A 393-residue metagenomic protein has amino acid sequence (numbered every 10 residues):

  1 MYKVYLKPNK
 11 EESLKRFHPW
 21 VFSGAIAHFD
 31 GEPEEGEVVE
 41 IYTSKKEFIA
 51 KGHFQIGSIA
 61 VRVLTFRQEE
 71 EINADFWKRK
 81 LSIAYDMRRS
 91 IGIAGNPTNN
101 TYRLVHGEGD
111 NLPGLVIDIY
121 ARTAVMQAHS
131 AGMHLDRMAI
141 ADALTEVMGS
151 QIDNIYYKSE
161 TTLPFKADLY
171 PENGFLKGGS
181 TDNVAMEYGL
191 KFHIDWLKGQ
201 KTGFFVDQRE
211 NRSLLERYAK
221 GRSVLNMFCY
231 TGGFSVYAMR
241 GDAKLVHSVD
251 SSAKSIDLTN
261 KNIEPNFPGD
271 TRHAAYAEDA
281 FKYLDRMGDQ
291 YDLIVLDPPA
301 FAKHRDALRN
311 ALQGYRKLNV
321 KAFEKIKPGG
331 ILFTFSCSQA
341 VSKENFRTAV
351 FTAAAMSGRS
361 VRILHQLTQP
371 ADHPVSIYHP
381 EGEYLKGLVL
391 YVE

Functional and structural regions predicted by a protein language model:
M1-I119: Non-catalytic accessory regions of SAM-dependent methyltransferases
V105-D118, H134-F205, S213: Non-catalytic substrate-recognition/targeting regions of SAM-dependent transferases
G221-Y230: Conserved class I S-adenosyl-L-methionine
T231-A243: Conserved SAM-binding loop of SAM-dependent methyltransferases across substrates and taxa, primarily the Class I
L245-D250: Conserved SAM-binding motif I beta-strand of class I
S252-V295: S-adenosyl-L-methionine
Y291-K321: Mobile active-site "lid"/loop adjacent to the S-adenosyl-L-methionine
I331-E393: C-terminal catalytic and target-recognition region of SAM-dependent MTase-like enzymes, primarily methyltransferases
